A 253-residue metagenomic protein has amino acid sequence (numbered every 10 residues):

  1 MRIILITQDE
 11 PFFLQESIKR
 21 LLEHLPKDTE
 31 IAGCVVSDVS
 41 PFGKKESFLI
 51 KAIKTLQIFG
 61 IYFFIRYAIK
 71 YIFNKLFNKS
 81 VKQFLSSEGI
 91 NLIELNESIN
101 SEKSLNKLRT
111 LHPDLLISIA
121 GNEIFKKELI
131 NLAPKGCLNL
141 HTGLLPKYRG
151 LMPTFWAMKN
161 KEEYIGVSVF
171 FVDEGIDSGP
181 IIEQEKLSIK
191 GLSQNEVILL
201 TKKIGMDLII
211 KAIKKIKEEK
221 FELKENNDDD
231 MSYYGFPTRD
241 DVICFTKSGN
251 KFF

Functional and structural regions predicted by a protein language model:
M1-F253: One-carbon transfer enzymes
